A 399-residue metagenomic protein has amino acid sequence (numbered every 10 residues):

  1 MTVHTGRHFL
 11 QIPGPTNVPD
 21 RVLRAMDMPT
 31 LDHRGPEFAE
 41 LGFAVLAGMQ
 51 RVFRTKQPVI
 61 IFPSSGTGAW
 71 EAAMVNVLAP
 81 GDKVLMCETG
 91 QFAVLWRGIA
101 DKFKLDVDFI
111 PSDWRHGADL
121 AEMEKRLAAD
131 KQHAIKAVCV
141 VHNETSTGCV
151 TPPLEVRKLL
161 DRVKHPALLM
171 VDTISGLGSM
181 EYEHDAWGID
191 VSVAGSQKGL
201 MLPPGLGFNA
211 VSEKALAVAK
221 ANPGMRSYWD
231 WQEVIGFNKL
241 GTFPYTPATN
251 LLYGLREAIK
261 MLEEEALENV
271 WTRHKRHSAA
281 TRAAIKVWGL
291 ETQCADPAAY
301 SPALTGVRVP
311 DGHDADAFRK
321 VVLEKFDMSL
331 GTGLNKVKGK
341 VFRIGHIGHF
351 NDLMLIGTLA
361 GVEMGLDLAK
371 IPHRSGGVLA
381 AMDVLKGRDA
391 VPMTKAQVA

Functional and structural regions predicted by a protein language model:
T2, K336, K340-A399: PLP-dependent enzyme catalytic core of the Aspartate aminotransferase-like
R7-P63, T67: A glycine-/small-polar-enriched, mobile loop at the entrance of the PLP active site in fold-type I
N17-V18, Q197-V287: Active-site C-terminal subdomain of aminotransferase-like
K56-L85, T89, A93-R97: Conserved beta-loop-alpha segment that forms the PLP phosphate-binding cup at the N-terminus of a helix
A118-G178, V191: Active-site phosphate-binding strand-loop segment of PLP-dependent enzymes
D185-Q197: Conserved active-site segment immediately N-terminal to the catalytic lysine that forms the internal aldimine
E291-K325: Conserved PLP-binding catalytic core of the aspartate aminotransferase-like
